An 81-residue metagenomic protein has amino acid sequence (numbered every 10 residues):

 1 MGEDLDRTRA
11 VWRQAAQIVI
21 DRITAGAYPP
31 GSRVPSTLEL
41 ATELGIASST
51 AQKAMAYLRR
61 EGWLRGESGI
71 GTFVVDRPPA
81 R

Functional and structural regions predicted by a protein language model:
M1-I46, K53-A56, R60-W63, I70 (+1 more regions): Extreme N-terminal segment that seeds HTH/winged-HTH DNA-binding domains in transcriptional regulators
